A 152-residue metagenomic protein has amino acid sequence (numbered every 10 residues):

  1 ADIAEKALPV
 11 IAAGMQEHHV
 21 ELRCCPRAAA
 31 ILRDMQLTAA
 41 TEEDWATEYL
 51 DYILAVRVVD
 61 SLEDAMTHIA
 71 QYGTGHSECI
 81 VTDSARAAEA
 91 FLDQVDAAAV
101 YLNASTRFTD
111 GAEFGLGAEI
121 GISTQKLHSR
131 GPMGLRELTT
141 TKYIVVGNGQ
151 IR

Functional and structural regions predicted by a protein language model:
A1-D2, V59-S61, Q125-L127, Y143: Short loop segments at secondary-structure junctions
D2-V95, V100-S105: NAD(P)-dependent aldehyde/semialdehyde dehydrogenase
D83-R152: C-terminal segments
